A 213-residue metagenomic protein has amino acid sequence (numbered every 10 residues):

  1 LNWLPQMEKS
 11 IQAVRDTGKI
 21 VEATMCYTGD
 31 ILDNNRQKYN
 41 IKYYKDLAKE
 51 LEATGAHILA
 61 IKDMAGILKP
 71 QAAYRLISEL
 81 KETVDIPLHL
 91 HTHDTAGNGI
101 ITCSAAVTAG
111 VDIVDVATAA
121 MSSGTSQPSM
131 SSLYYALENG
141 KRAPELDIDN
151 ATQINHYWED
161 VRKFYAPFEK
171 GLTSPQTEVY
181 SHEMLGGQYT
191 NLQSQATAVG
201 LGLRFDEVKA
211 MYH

Functional and structural regions predicted by a protein language model:
L1-H213: Catalytic cores and adjacent flexible loops of soluble metabolic enzymes that perform enolate/carbanion chemistry on
